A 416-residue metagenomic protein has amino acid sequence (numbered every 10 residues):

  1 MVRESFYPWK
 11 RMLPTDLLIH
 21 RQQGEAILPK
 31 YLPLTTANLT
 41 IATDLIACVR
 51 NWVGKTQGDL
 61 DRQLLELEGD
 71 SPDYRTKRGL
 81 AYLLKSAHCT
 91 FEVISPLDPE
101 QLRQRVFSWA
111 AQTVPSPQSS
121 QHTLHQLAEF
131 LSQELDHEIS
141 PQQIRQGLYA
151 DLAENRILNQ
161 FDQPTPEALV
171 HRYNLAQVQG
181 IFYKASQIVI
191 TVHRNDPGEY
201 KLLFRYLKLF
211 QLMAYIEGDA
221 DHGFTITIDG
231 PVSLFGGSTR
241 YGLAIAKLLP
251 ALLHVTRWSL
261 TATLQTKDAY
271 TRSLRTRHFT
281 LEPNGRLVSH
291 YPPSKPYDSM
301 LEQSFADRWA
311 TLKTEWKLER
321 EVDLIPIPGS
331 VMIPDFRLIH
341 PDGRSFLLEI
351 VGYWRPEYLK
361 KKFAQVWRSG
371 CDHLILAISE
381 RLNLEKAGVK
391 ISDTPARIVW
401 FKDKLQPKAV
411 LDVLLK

Functional and structural regions predicted by a protein language model:
M1-K416: Electrostatic, structured charged patches in enzyme active sites and in nucleic-acid/phosphate-binding
